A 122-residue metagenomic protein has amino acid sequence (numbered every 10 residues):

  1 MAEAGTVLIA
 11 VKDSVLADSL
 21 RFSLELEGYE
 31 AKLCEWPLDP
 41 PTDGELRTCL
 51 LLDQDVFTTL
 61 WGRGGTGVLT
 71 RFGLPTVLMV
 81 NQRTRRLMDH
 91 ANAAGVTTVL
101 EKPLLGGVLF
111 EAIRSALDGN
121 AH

Functional and structural regions predicted by a protein language model:
A10-V11, C34, L50: Conserved sequence signature across two-component system core domains
K12, M79-R83, P103: Conserved active-site segment of CheY-like receiver
S14-L33: Two-component/phosphorelay signaling modules centered on CheY-like receiver
A17, L38-P41, R47-F72, T84: Conserved phosphotransfer microenvironments
L50, V99-L100: Two-component signal transduction core modules
V80-V99: Alpha4 helix (beta4-alpha4-beta5 surface) of REC/receiver domains from two-component response regulators
R86, L104-I113: C-terminal output helix
R114-H122: The C-terminal output helix
